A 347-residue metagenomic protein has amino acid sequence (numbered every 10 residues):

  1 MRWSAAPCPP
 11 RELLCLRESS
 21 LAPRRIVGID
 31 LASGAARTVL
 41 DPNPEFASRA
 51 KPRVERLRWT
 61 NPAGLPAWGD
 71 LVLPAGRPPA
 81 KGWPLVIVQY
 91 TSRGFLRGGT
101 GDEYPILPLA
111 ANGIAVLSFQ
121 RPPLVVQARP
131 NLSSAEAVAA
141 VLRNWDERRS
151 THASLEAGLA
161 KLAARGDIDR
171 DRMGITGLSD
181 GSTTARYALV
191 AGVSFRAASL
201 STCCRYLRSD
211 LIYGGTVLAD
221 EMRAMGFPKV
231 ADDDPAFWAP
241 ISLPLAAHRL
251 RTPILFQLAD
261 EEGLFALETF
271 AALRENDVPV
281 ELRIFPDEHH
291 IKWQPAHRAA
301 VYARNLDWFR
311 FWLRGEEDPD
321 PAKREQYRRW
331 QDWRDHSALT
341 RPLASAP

Functional and structural regions predicted by a protein language model:
R2-A6: Repeated scaffold domains used in trafficking and secretory/extracellular systems, primarily beta-propellers
P10-R11: Short coil/turn segments that connect the beta-strands within blades of beta-propeller domains
L14-S20, D30, N61: Beta-strand C-termini and the immediately following turn/loop, strongest in propeller blades
R17-R25, R97, V125: A flexible loop/linker signature enriched in serine peptidases of the S9 family
L21-L40: Beta-propeller blade-edge and WD-like acidic-aromatic loop motif
V27-I29, D70-V72, A271, R283: Conserved hydrophobic/aromatic positions in well-ordered beta-strands
A35, L40-R165, D169-D171, L178: Cap/lid segment of the alpha/beta-hydrolase catalytic domain
F119-P347: Active-site-proximal cap/loop segments of hydrolase catalytic domains
